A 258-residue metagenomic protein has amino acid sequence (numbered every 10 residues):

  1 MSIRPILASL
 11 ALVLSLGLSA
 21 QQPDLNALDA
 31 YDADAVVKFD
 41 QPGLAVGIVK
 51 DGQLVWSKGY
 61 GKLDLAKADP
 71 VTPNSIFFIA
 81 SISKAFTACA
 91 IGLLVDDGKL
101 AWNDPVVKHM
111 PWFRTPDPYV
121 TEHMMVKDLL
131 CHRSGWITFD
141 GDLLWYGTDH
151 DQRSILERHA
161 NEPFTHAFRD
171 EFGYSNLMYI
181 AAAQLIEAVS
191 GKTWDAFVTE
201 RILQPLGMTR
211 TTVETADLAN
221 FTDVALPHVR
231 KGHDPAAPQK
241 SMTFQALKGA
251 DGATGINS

Functional and structural regions predicted by a protein language model:
M1-L7: Bacterial N-terminal signal peptides that target proteins for export
A8-G17: Bacterial N-terminal signal peptides
P23-F77, K99-A101, K108, D151-R153 (+2 more regions): Short, conserved catalytic-motif segment at the N-terminal edge
A30, A88-C89, D104, I180 (+1 more regions): A generic alpha-helix surface/boundary motif
K38-A45, A66-L129, F164-L177, D251-T254: Short active-site loop at a secondary-structure junction that contains or immediately precedes the catalytic residue(s)
D64, P118-S258: Short, surface-exposed loop or secondary-structure junction motifs that flank catalytic or metal-binding residues
